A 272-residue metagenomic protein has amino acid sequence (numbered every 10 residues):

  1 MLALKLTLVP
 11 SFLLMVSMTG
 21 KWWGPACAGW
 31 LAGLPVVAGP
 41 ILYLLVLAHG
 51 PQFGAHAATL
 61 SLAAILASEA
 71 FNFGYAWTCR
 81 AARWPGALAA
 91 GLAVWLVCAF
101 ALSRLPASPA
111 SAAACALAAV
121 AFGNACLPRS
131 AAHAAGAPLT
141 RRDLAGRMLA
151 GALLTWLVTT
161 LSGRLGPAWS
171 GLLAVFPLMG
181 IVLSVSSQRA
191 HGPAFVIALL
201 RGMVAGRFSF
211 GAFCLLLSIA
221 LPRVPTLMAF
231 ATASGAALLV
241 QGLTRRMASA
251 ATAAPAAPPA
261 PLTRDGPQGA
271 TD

Functional and structural regions predicted by a protein language model:
M1-V9, L31-A32, H49-A67, S108-A118 (+2 more regions): Structural signature of hydrophobic alpha-helical transmembrane segments
L13-P25, E69-R83, A125-G136, S184-A194 (+1 more regions): C-terminal ends of transmembrane helices
C27-P35, A82-A93, A110-L117, G136-L149 (+1 more regions): Cytoplasmic-side transmembrane-helix entry/capping segments in multi-pass membrane proteins
A32-A48: A generic, lipid-embedded transmembrane alpha helix
V46, F100-A107, L153-R164, F210-T226: Hydrophobic alpha-helical transmembrane segments in multi-pass integral membrane proteins
H49-A63, E69-A114: Membrane-interface helix-loop-helix junctions at boundaries between adjacent transmembrane segments
R129, H133-W169: Selected transmembrane alpha-helices and immediately adjacent juxtamembrane segments of polytopic inner-membrane
L153-H191, I197: Transmembrane helical segments that form the transport core of multi-pass membrane transport proteins
